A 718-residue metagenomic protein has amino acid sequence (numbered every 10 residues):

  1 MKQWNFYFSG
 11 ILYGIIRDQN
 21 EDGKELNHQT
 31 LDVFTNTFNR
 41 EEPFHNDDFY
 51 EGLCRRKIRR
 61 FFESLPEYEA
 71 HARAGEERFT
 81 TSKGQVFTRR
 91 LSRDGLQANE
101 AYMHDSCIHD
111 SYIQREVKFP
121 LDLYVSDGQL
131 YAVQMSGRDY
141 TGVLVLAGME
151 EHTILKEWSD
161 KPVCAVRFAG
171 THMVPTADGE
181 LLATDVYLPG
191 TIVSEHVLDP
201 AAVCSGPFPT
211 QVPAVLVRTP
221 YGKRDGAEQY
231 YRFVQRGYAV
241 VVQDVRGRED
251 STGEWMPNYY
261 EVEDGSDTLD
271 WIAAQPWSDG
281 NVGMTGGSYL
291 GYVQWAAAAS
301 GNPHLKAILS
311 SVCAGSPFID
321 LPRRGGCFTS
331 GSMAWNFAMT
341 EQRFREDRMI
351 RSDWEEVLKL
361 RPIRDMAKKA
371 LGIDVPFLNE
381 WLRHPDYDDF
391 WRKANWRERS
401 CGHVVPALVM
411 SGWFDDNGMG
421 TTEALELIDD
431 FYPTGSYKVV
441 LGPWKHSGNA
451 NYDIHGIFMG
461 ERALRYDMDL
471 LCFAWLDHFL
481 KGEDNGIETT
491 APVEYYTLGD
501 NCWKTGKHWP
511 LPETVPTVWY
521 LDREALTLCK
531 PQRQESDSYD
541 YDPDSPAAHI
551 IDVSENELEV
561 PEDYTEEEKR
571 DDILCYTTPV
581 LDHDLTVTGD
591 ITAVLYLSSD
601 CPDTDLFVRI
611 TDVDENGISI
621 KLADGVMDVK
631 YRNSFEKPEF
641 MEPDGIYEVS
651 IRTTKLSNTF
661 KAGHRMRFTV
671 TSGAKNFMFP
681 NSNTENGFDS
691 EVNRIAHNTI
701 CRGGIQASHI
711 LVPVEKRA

Functional and structural regions predicted by a protein language model:
I154-T210, T577, L581-H583: N-terminal cap/lid segment of alpha/beta-hydrolase-fold proteins
P209-Q211, T219, D225-V242, E426-I428: Short amphipathic alpha-helix adjacent to the substrate-entry channel of hydrolases
Q235, A299-G402: Accessory cap/linker subdomain of secreted extracellular hydrolases
M256-P276: Alpha/beta-hydrolase active-site loop
P276-Y289: Alpha/beta-hydrolase fold nucleophile elbow
G291-N302, L595: Short glycine-enriched nucleophile-adjacent loop and the immediately C-terminal alpha-helix near the catalytic center
H403, V409-S411: Short beta-strand/loop motif that positions the catalytic acidic residue of the alpha/beta-hydrolase fold
I457, D467-L471, L480-A718: Glycine/threonine-rich phosphate-binding loop and adjacent beta-strand/alpha-helix elements that clamp
